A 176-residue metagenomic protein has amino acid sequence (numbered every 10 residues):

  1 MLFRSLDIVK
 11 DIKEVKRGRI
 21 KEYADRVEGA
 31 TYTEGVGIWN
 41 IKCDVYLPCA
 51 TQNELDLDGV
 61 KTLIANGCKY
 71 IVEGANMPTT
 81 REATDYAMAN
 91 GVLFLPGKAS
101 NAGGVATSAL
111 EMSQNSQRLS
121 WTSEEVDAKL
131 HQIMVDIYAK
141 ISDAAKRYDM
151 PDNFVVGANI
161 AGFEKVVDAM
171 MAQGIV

Functional and structural regions predicted by a protein language model:
M1-L2: Short, small-residue-biased leader/transition segments that mark boundaries at the very start of proteins
S5: Active-site loop ensemble at the mouth of alpha/beta enzyme cores that anchors a bound cofactor
V9-G59: A structured beta-alpha segment of the ubiquitous adenosine-cofactor-binding alpha/beta core
I64-V176: Adenosine-phosphate binding glycine-rich loop
